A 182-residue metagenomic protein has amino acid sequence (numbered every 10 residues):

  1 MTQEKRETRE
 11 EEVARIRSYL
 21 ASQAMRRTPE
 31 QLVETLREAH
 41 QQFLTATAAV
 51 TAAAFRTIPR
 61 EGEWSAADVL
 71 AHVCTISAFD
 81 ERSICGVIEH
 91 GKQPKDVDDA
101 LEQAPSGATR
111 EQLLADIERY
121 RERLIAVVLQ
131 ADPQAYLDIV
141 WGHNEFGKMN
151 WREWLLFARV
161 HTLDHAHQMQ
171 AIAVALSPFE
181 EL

Functional and structural regions predicted by a protein language model:
T2-R15, Y19-A21, R56-D98, D138-L182: Short, contiguous alpha-helical
R6-E10, I16-S22, Q31-E34, A46-T47 (+1 more regions): Short acidic/polar alpha-helix capping motifs at helix-coil junctions
S22-P29, E102-R110, N144-W151: A short, mixed-charge helix-start or loop-turn motif at secondary-structure junctions
S22-P29, E34-L36, F79-R82, Y120-R123: Short low-complexity stretches enriched in small and charged residues
R26-L36, E63-L70, R110-I117, R152-L155: Amphipathic, non-membrane alpha-helical segments in soluble helical-bundle scaffolds
R26-R60: Short, contiguous, helix-prone interaction/anchoring segments in small proteins
T35-H40, L44, A100-D138, L156-A158: Acidic/histidine-rich alpha-helical segments that form the ligand environment of transition-metal centers
H40-A48, A78-E81, C85, E118-D132 (+2 more regions): Structural signal for well-ordered, non-membrane alpha-helices
